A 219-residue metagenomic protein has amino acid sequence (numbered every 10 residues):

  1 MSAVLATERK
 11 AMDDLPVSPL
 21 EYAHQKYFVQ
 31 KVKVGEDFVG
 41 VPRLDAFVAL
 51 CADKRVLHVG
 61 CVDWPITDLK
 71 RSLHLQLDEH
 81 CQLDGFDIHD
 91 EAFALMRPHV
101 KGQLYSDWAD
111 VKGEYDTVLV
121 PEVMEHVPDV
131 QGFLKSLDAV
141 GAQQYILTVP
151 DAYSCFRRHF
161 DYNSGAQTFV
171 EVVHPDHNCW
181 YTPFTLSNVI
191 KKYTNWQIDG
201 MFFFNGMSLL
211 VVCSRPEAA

Functional and structural regions predicted by a protein language model:
T7-V41, I88, S106-D110, T117 (+1 more regions): S-adenosyl-L-methionine-dependent methyltransferase catalytic module, highlighting the catalytic core
E36-K54, T67-L73: Conserved alpha-helix/loop element of class I SAM-dependent methyltransferases that forms part of the SAM/SAH-binding
F47, L77, S136-L137: Class I S-adenosylmethionine-dependent transferase superfamily signal
R55, D116-T117: Structural motif
H58, E125: Class I SAM-dependent methyltransferase core
V62-W108: Class I SAM-dependent methyltransferase SAM/SAH-binding core
T117-V123: A short beta-strand submotif of the Rossmann-like class I SAM-dependent methyltransferase core that lines
